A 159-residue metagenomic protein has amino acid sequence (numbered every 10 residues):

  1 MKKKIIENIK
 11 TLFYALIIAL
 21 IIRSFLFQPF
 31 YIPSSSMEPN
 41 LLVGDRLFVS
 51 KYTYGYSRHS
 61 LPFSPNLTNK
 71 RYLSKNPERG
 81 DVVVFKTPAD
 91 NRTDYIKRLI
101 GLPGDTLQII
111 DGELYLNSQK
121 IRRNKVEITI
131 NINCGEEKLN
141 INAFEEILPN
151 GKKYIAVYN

Functional and structural regions predicted by a protein language model:
K2-I6, I21, S36-N159: Soluble "head" domains of membrane/secretory-pathway proteins
K10-F27: Hydrophobic membrane-insertion alpha-helices, especially the h-region of bacterial N-terminal signal peptides
R23-M37: Aromatic-capped interface at the extracytoplasmic side of an N-terminal signal-anchor transmembrane helix
